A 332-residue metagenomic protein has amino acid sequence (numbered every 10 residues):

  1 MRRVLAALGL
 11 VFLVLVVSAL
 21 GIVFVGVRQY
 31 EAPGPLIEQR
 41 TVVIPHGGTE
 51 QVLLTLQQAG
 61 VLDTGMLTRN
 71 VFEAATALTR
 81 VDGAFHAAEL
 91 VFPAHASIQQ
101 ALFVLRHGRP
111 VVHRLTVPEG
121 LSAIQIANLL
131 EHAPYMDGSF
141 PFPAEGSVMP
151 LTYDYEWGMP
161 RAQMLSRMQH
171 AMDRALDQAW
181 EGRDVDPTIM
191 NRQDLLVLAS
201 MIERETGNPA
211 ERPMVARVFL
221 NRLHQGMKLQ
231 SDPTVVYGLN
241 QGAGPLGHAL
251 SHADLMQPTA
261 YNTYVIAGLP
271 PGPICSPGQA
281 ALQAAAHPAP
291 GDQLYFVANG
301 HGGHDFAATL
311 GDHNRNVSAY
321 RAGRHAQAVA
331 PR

Functional and structural regions predicted by a protein language model:
M1-Q230, T234-Y237, M256, P273-A280 (+2 more regions): Conserved catalytic or metal-liganding residues and their short signature motifs at active sites of enzymes
Q230-C275: Conserved SxxK-family serine transpeptidase/carboxypeptidase catalytic domain of penicillin-binding proteins
